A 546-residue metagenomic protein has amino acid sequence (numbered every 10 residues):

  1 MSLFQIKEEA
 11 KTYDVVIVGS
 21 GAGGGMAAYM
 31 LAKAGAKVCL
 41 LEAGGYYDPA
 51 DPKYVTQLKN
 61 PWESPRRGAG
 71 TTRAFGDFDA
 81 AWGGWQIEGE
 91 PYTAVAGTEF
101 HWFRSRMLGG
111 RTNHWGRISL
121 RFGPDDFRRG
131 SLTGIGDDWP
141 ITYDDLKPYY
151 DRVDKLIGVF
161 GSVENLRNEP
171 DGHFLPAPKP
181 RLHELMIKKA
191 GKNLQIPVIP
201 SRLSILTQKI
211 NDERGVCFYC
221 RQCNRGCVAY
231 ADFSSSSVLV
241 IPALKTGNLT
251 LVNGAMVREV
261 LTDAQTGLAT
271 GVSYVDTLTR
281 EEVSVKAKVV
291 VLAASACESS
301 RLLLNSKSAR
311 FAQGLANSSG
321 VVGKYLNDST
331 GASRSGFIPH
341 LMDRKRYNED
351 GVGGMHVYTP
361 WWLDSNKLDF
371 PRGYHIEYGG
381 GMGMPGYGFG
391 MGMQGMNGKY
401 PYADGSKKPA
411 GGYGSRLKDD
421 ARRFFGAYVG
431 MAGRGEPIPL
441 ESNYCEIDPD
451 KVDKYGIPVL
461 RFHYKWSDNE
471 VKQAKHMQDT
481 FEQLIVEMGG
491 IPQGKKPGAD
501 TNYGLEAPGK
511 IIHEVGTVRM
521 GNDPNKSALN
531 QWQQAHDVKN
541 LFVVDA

Functional and structural regions predicted by a protein language model:
M1-T12: A short, basic/flexible loop-to-alpha-helix module at the beginning of a structural domain
V15-L40: N-terminal Rossmann-like FAD-binding beta1-loop-alpha1 element of flavoenzymes
K33, K37-P61, T246, A255 (+3 more regions): Glycine-rich loop(s) and the adjacent beta-strand/alpha-helix scaffold that form part
G45-G70, S105-H114: Conserved N-terminal glycine-rich FAD pyrophosphate-binding loop of Rossmann-like flavoproteins
S64-Q86, Y92-H101, R106, G116-R121 (+3 more regions): Conserved redox-cofactor binding core of oxidoreductases
Q86-R104, L108-R111, W115, W139-P140 (+5 more regions): FAD cofactor-binding and catalytic pocket of flavoenzymes
E88, P200-S204, V216-C223, V252 (+4 more regions): A glycine-rich dinucleotide-binding beta-alpha-beta segment and adjacent secondary-structure elements that constitute
S105, E169-G215, G388-S415, A421-R423 (+3 more regions): Patatin-like phospholipase A catalytic core
